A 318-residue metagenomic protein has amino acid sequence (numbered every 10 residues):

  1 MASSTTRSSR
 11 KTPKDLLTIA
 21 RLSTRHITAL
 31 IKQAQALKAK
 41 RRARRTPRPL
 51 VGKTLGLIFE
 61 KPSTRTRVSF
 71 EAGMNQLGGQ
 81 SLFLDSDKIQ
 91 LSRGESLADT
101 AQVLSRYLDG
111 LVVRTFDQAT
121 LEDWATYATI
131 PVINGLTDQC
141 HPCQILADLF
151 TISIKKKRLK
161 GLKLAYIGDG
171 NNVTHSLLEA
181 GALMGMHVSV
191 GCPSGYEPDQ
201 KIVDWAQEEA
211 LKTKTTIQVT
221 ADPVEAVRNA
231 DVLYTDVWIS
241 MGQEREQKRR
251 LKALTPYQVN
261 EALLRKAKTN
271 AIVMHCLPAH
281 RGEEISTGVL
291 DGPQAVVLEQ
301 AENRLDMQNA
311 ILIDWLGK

Functional and structural regions predicted by a protein language model:
A2-V68, A72: Positively charged, low-complexity intrinsically disordered leader regions
R42-S153, R281: Phosphate/diphosphate ligand-binding glycine-rich loop within oxidoreductases
L50-L55, K160-L162, N270: Phosphate-coordination loops involved in phosphoryl transfer and adenosine-cofactor binding
E60-A72, I154-T235: Glycine-rich phosphate/diphosphate-binding loop of Rossmann-like nucleotide-binding domains
L77, Y107, Y127-T129, M184 (+2 more regions): Short, structured coil segments at secondary-structure junctions
E208-G288: Rossmann-like adenosine-cofactor binding region
N270-A271, C276-K318: Adenosine-phosphate binding glycine-rich loop
